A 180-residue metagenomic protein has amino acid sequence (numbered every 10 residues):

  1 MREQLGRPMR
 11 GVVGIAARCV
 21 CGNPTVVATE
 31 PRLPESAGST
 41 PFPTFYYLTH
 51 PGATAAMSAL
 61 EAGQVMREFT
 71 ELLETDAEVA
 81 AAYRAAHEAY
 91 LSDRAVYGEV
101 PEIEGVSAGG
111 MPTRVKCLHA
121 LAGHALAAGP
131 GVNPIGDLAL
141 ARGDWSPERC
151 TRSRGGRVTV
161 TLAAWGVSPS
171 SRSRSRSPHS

Functional and structural regions predicted by a protein language model:
M1-S180: Preference for intrinsically disordered or flexible, low-complexity segments and adjacent hinge/connector residues
